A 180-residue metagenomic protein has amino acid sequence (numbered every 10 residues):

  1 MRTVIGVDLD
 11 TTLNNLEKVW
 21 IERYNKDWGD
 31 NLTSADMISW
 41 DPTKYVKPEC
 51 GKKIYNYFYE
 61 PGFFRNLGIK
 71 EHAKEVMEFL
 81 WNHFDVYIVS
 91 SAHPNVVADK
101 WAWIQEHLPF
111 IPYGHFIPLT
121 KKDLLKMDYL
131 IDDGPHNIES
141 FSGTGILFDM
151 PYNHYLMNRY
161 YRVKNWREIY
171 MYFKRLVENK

Functional and structural regions predicted by a protein language model:
M1-K53: Active-site neighborhood of HAD-like aspartate-dependent phosphohydrolases
Y45-E60, F84-V86: Short, basic/glycine-rich phosphate-binding loops at helix/coil junctions that contact nucleotide phosphates
Y59-I88, N95-A98: Short, acidic loop-to-helix structural element flanking the phosphoryl-transfer center in phosphate-processing enzymes
D85-Y87, Y129, I146: A structural signal for isolated positions on well-ordered beta-strands in alpha/beta enzyme cores
Y87-H93, H115, Y155, Y161 (+3 more regions): Membrane-proximal envelope and lipid/glycan-remodeling enzymes
V89-S140: Substrate-recognition "cap/lid" segment bordering the active-site pocket of phosphatases
I131-R167: Acidic, Mg2+-coordinating phosphoryl-transfer loop and its flanking beta/alpha structural elements, shared across
